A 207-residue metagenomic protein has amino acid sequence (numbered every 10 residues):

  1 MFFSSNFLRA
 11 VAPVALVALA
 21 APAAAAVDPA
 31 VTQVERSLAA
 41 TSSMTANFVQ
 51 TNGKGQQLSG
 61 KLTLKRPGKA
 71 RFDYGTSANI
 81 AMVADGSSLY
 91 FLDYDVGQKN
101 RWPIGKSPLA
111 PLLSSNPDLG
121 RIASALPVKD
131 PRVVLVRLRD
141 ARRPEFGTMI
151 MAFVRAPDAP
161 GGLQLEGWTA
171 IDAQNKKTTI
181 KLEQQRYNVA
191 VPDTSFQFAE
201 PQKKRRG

Functional and structural regions predicted by a protein language model:
F2-A12: Bacterial N-terminal signal peptides that target proteins for export
A10-A20: Bacterial N-terminal signal peptides
A21-A26: Sec/Tat signal peptide C-region and signal peptidase I cleavage site
R36-G55: A short, Trp-centered hydrophobic/proline-enriched beta-strand micro-motif
T41-S43, Q57-S59, K65-P67, S77 (+5 more regions): Extracytoplasmic
V49-T51, D73-G75, L92-Y94, R139-A141 (+1 more regions): A generic structural motif
K61-L113, T178: An acidic-aromatic
G120-I122, P127-G207: Gly/Pro-enriched, hydrophobic low-complexity segments that function as extracytoplasmic propeptides/linkers
